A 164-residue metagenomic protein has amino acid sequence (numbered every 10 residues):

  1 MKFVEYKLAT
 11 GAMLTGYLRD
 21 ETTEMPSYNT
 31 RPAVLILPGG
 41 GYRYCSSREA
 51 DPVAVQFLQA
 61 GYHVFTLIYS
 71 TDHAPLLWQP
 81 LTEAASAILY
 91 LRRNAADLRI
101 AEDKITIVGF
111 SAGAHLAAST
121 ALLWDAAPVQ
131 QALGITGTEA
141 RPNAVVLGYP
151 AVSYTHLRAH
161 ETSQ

Functional and structural regions predicted by a protein language model:
M1-Y28: N-terminal cap/lid segment of alpha/beta-hydrolase-fold proteins
R31-G39: Short beta-strand element of the alpha/beta-hydrolase
G41-R43, V64: Serine-hydrolase catalytic-loop signature spanning alpha/beta hydrolases and amidase-signature enzymes
S46-S47, L67-E102: Catalytic nucleophile-loop/oxyanion-hole region of alpha/beta-hydrolase and closely related hydrolase-like folds
R48-F65: Short amphipathic alpha-helix adjacent to the substrate-entry channel of hydrolases
L89, R93-Y154: Primarily recognizes the serine-hydrolase "nucleophile elbow" in alpha/beta-hydrolase and SGNH/GDSL folds
T155-T162: Conserved small/polar residues in nucleotide/adenosyl-binding loops
